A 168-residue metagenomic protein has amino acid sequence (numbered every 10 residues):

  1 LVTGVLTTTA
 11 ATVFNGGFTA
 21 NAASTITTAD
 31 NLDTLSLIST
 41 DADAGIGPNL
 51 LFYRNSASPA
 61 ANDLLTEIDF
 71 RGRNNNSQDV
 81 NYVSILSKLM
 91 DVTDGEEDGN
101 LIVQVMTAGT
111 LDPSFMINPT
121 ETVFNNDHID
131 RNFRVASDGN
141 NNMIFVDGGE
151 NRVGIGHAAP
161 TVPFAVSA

Functional and structural regions predicted by a protein language model:
V2-N15, T19, I129, R134: Fibrous stalk/shaft segments of extracellular and virion attachment machinery
A20-N142, G148-N151, A159, F164-A168: Self-maturation zones of extracellular/virion spikes and adhesins
